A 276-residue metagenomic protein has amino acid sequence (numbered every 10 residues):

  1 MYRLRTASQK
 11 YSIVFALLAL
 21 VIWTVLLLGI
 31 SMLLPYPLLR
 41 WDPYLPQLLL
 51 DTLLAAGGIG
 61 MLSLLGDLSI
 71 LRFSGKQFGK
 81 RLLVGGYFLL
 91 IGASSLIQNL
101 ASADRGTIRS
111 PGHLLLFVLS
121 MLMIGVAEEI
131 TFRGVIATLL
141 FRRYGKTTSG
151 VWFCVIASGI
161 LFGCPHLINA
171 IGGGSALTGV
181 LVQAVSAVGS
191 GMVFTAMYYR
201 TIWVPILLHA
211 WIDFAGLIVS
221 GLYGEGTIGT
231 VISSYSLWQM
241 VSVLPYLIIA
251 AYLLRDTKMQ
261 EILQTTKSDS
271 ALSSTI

Functional and structural regions predicted by a protein language model:
M1-Q9: Short, Lys/Arg-rich, polar N-terminal cytosolic tail immediately upstream of the first transmembrane signal-anchor
S12-L65, K80-G92, P111-L116, S120 (+1 more regions): Alpha-helical transmembrane segments in multi-pass membrane proteins
V21-G29, L90-N99, G159-I168, A210-L222: Aromatic-anchored segments of alpha-helical transmembrane domains
T24-G29, A176-Y235: Functionally important transmembrane alpha-helices
T52, V118, L122, V126 (+7 more regions): Residue-level signature of the transmembrane alpha-helical core of multi-pass small-molecule transporters
S63-I70, A93-G106: Transmembrane alpha-helix boundary signature
I130-A157, A196-T201: Membrane-interface helix/loop boundary segments of multi-pass membrane proteins
A210-I276: C-terminal membrane module of polytopic membrane proteins
